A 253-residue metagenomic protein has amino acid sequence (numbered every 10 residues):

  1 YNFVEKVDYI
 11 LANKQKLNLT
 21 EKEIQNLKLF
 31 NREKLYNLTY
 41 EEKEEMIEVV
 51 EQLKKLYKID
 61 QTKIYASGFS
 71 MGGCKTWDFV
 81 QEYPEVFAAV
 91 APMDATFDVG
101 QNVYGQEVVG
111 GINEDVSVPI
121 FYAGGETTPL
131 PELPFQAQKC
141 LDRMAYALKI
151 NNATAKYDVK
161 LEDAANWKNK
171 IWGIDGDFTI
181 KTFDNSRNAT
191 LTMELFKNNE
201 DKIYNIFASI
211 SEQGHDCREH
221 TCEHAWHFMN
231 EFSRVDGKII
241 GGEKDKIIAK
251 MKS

Functional and structural regions predicted by a protein language model:
K6-M71, Q81-V86: Gly/Ser-rich "nucleophile elbow"/oxyanion-hole loop immediately N-terminal to the catalytic nucleophile in hydrolases
Y36-E44, Q81, P134-Q138, H215-H220: Soluble non-cytosolic domains of exported or imported proteins
K55, D60-Y65, P84-V90, D115-F121 (+1 more regions): Loop/turn elements at helix/coil->beta-strand transitions in domains of secreted/extracellular proteins
Q61-A66, T154-W167, G237-G242: Surface-exposed patches in mature extracellular/periplasmic domains of secreted proteins
K75-F79: Hydrolases whose catalytic domains are alpha/beta-hydrolase-1, hotdog thioesterase, or metallo-beta-lactamase-like
A88-D201, G214-H215: The feature captures the conserved acid-bearing segment of alpha/beta-hydrolase catalytic domains
K202, I206-E219: Active-site-adjacent mobile loop/cap segments within catalytic or ligand-binding domains
T221-K252: Catalytic active-site module of serine/aspartate enzymes centered on a nucleophile-bearing elbow/loop
